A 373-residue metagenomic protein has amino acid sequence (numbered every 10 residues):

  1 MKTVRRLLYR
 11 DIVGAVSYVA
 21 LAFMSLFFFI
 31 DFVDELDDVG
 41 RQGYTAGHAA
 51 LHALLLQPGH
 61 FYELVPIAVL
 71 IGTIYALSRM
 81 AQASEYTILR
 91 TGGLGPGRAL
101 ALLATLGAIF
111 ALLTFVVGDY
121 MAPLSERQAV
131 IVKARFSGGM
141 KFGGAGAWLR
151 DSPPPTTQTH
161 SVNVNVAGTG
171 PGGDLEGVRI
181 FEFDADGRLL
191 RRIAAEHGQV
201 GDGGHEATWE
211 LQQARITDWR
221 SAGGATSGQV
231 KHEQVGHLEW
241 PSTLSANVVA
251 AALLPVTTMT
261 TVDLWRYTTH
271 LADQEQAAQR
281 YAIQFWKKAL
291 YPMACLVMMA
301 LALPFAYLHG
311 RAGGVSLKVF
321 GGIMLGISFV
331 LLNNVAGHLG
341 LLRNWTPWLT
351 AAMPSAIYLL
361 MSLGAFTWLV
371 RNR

Functional and structural regions predicted by a protein language model:
M1-L56, F181: Hydrophobic alpha-helical transmembrane segments
Q57-L77: Long, hydrophobic alpha-helical segments
T73-T87, G92: Transmembrane helix boundary and interhelical loop/hinge segments in multi-pass membrane proteins
R90-G95, R343: Short helix-to-coil transition segments within interhelical loops that connect adjacent transmembrane helices
G107-G224: Non-transmembrane, extracytosolic/lumenal segments of membrane-associated proteins
S245-A251, S362-R373: A juxtamembrane structural motif centered on a specific transmembrane helix
N247-D273: Extended, hydrophilic extramembrane loops/domains of integral membrane proteins
D273-T367: Transmembrane alpha-helical segments that form the functional core of multipass membrane systems
